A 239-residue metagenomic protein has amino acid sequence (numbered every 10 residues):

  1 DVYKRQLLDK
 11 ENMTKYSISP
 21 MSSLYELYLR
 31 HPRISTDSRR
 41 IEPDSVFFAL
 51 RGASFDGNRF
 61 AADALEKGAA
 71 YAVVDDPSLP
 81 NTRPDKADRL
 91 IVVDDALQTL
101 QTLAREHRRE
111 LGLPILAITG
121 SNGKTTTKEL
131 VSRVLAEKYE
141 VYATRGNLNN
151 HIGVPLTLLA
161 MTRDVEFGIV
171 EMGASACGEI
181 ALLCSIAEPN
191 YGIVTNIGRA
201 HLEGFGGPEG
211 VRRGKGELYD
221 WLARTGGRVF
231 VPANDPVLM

Functional and structural regions predicted by a protein language model:
D1-Y3: Short, small-residue-biased leader/transition segments that mark boundaries at the very start of proteins
L7-T102, E106: N-terminal leader/targeting and accessory segments in enzymes
Q98-A233: Phosphate-binding loop of NTP-binding sites
V237-M239: Short regulatory helix/loop adjacent to the ATP-binding pocket of P-loop NTPases
